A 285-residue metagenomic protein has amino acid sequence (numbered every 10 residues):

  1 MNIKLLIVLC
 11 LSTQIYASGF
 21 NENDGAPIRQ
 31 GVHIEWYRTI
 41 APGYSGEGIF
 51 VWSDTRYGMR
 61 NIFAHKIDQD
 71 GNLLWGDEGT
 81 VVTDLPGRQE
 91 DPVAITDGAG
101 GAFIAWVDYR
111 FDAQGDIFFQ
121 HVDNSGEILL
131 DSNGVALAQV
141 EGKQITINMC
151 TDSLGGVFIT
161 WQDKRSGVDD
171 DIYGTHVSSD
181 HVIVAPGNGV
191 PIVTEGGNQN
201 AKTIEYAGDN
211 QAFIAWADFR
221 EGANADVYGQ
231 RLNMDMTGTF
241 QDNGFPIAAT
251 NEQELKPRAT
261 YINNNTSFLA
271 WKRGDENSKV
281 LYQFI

Functional and structural regions predicted by a protein language model:
I3-T13: Sec-dependent N-terminal signal peptides
A17-I285: Extracellular, repeat-based ectodomains that mediate carbohydrate processing or recognition
